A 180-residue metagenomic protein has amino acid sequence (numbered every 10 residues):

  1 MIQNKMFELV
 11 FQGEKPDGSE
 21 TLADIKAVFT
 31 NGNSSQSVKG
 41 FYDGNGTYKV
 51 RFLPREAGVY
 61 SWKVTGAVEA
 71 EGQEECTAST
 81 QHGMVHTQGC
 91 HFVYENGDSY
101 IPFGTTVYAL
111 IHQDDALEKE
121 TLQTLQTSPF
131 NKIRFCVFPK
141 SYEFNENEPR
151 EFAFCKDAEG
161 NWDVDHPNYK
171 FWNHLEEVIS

Functional and structural regions predicted by a protein language model:
Q3-E8, G13, S19-K26, Q36-A78: Ligand-binding face of N-terminal immunoglobulin V-set domains in extracellular IgSF glycoproteins
E8-E14, E118, G160: Sparse, context-dependent recognition of short Cys/His-centered cofactor- or disulfide-binding micro-motifs
D17-G18, A116: Residue-level detector of secondary-structure boundary/capping sites
Q36-F41, T47-R51, H82-S180: Active-site-adjacent substrate/metal-binding segments within catalytic domains of carbohydrate-active enzymes
